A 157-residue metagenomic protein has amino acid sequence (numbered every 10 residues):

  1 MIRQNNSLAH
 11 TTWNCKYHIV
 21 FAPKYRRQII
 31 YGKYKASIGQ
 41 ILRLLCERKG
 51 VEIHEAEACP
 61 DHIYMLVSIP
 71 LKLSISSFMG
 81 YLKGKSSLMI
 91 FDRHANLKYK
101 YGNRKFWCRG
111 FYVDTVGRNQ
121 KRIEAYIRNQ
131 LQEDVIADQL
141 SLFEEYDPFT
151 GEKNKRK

Functional and structural regions predicted by a protein language model:
M1-K157: Basic nucleic-acid-binding interfaces
